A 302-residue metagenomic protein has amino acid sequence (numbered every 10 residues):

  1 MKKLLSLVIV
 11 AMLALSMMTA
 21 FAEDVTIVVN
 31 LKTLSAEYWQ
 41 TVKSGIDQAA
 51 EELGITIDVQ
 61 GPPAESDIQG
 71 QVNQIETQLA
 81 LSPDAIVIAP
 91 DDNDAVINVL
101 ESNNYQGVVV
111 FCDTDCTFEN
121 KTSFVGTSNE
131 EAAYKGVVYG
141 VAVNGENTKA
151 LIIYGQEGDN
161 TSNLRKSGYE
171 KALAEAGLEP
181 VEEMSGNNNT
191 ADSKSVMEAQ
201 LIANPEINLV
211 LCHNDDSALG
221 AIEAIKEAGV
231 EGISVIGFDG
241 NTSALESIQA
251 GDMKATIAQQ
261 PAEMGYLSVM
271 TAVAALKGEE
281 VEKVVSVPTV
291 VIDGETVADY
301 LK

Functional and structural regions predicted by a protein language model:
K2-K3, K32: A general lysine-centric signal
K3-A22: Sec-dependent N-terminal signal peptides of Gram-positive bacterial secreted proteins and lipoproteins
A22-K302: A residue-level marker of the well-folded mature domains of exported/periplasmic proteins
